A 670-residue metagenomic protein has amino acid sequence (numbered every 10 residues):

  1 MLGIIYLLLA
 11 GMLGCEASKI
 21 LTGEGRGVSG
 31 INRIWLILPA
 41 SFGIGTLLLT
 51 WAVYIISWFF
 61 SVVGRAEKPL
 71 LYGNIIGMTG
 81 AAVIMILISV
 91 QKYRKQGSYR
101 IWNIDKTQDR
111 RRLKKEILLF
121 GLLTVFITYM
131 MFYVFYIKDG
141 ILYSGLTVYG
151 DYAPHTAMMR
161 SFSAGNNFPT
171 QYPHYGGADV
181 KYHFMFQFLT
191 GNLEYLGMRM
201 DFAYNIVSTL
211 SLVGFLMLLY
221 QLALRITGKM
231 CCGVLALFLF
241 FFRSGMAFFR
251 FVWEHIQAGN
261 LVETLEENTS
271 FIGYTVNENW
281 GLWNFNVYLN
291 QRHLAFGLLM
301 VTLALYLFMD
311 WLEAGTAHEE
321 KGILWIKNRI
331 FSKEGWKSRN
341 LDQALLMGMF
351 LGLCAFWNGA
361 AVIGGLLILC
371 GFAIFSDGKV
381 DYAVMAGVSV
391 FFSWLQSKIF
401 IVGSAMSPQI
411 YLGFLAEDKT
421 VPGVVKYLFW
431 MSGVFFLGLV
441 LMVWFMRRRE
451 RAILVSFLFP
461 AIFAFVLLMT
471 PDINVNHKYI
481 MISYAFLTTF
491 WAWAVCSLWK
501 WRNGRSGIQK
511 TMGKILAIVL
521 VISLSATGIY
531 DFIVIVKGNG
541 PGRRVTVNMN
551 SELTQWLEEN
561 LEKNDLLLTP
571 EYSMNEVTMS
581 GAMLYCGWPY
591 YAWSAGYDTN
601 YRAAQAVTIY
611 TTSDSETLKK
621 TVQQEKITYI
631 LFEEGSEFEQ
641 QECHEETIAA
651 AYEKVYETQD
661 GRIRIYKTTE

Functional and structural regions predicted by a protein language model:
M1-R110: Membrane-embedded, hydrophobic transmembrane alpha-helices
Y99-R100, K106-K114, A314-D342, S376-V384 (+3 more regions): Membrane-interface helix-loop-helix junctions at transmembrane boundaries of multi-pass membrane enzymes, predominantly
L113-K114, L123-M300, E320, R544: Active-site lumenal/periplasmic loops and adjacent helix-entry segments of GT-C-fold, multi-pass membrane
K115-T124, L235-L239, M349, D377-F400 (+3 more regions): Hydrophobic alpha-helical membrane-interfacial segments at the cytosolic entry of transmembrane helices
T209-L212, L294, I363-L366, I473-R502: Hydrophobic/aromatic-rich transmembrane helices and adjacent perimembrane loops
F285-N290, R329-W336, Q343-G359, C370: Membrane-interface alpha helices of multi-pass inner-membrane proteins
L303-A314, G364-I374, V388, W430-R451 (+1 more regions): Hydrophobic, aromatic-rich transmembrane alpha-helices and their immediate juxtamembrane boundary segments
N503-E670: Extracytoplasmic
